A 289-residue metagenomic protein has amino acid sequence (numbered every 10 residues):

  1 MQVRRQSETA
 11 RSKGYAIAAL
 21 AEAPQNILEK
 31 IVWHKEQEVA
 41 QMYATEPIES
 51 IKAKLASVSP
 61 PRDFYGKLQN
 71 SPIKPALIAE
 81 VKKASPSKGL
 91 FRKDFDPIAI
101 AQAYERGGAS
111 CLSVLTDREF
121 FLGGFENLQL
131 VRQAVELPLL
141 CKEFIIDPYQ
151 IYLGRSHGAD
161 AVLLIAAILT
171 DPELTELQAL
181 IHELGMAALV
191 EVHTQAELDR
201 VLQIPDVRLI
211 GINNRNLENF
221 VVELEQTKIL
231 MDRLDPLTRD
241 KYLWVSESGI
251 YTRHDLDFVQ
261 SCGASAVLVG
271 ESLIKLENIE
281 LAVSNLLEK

Functional and structural regions predicted by a protein language model:
Q2-R92: An N-cap/entry alpha-helix motif that binds or orients negatively charged groups
V3-T9, L224-R233, K275-K289: C-terminal helical cap(s) of enzyme catalytic domains, especially alpha/beta-barrels
I31, A79, Y104, L112 (+5 more regions): Conserved, mostly hydrophobic/aromatic
H34, E80-A84, D117, F144 (+5 more regions): Active-site beta-loop-alpha junctions enriched in small/polar residues
P75-A76, V81, S87-K142, I146-L189 (+2 more regions): N-terminal active-site wall of soluble small-molecule enzyme domains
I146-G158, T194-P205, S246, I250-V269 (+1 more regions): Catalytic cores of alpha/beta
L153-E173, G211-F220, C262-V283: Glycine-rich phosphate-binding active-site loops on the catalytic face of alpha/beta enzymes
G185-Y242, G249-V259: Catalytic core of soluble alpha/beta enzymes
